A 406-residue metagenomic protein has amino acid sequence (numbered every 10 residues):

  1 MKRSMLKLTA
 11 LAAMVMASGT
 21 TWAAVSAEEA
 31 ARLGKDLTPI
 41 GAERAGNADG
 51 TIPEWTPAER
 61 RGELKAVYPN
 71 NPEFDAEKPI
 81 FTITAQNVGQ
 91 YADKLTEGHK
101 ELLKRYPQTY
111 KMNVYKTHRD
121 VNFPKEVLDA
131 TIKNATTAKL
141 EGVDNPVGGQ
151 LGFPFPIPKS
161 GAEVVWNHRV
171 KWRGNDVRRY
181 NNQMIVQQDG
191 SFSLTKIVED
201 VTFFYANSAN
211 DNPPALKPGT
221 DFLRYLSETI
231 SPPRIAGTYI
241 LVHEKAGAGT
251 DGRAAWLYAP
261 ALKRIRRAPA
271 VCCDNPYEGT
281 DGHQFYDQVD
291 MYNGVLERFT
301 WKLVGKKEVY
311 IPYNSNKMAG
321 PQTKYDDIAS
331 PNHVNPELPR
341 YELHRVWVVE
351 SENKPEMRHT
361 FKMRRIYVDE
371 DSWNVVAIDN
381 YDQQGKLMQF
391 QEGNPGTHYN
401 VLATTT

Functional and structural regions predicted by a protein language model:
M1-W22: Gram-negative bacterial Sec-dependent N-terminal signal peptides
A23-A24, E63-E73, K133-L140, A261-P269 (+3 more regions): Charged/polar interaction segments and conserved charged motifs
A24-V25, A30-P57, I83, T96 (+2 more regions): Gly/Pro-enriched, hydrophobic low-complexity segments that function as extracytoplasmic propeptides/linkers
A27-G252, A259: Solvent-exposed N-terminal domain segments of exported/luminal and surface proteins
N181-P233, D287-I366, V376, D382: Extended beta-strand-rich segments in extracellular/periplasmic secretory proteins, especially within noncatalytic
